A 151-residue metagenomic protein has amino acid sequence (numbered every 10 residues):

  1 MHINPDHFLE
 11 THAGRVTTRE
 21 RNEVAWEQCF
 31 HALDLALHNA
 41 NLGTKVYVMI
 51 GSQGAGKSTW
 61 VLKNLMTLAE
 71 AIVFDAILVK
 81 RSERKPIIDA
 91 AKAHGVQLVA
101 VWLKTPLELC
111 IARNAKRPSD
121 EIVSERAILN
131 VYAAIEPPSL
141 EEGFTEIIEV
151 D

Functional and structural regions predicted by a protein language model:
N4, F8, V16-V24, H31 (+1 more regions): Conserved GTP-binding G-domain of TRAFAC-class P-loop NTPases and closely related GTPase folds
A36-T44: Phosphate-binding P-loop
M49: Hydrophobic anchor at the beta1->P-loop junction of P-loop NTPases
S52-Q53: The conserved Walker
G56-K57: Conserved glycine(s) of the Walker
W60: Hydrophobic positions on the alpha1 helix immediately C-terminal to the Walker A/P-loop
L65-I72: Post-Walker A helix-loop "phosphate-sensing" segment adjacent to the P-loop in P-loop NTPases
A69, H94-V99, E141-E146: Short glycine-/polar-rich loops that comprise or flank the Walker A/P-loop and associated switch/sensor motifs
